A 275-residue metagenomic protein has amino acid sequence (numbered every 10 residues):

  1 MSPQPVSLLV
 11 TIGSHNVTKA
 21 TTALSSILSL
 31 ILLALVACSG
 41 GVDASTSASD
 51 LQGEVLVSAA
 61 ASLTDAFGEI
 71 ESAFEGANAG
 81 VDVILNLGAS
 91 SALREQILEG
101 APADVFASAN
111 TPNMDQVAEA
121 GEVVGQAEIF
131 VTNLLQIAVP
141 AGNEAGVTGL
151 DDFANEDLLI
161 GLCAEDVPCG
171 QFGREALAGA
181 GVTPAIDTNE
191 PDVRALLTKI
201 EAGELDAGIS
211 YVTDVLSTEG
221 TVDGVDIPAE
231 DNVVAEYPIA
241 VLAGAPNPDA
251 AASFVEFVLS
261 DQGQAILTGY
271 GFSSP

Functional and structural regions predicted by a protein language model:
M1-E54, G271, P275: Short, low-complexity disordered leader/linker segments with a strong preference for bacterial N-terminal type II
C38-G76, D82, S91, E95-L98 (+4 more regions): Exported/periplasmic ABC-transporter solute-binding proteins
A103-S108: Periplasmic-binding protein-like
E122: Active-site surface patch of divalent metal-dependent phosphodiester/phosphate bond hydrolases
Q126-Q136: Short, glycine-/small- and polar/acidic-enriched structural segments that line small-molecule recognition paths
